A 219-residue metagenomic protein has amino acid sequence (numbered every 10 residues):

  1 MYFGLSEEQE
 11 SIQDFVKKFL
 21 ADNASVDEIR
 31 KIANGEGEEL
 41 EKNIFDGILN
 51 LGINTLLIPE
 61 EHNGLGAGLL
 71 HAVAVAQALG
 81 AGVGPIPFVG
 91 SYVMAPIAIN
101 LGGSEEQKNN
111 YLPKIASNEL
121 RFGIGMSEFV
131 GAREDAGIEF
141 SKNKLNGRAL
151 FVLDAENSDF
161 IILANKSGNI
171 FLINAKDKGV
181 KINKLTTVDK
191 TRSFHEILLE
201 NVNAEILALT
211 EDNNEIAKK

Functional and structural regions predicted by a protein language model:
M1-V89, N110, K114: Amphipathic, small/basic residue-rich leader segments at the start of a protein or domain
Y2-E8, I12, A81, K181-K219: Glycine-rich beta->alpha junctions and the first turn(s) of the following alpha-helix
V16-V26, E105-Q107, K142-L145, G168-G179 (+1 more regions): Long, well-ordered alpha-helical segments
G84-E105: N-terminal glycine-rich flavin-associated loop
L101-R121, L145: A generic, well-ordered mixed alpha/beta core segment in the N-terminal half of proteins
S117-F129, L163: A short, Trp-centered hydrophobic/proline-enriched beta-strand micro-motif
G125, R148-K181, L185: A short core secondary-structure module
A132-N146: Cytochrome P450 C-terminal beta-domain/meander region
